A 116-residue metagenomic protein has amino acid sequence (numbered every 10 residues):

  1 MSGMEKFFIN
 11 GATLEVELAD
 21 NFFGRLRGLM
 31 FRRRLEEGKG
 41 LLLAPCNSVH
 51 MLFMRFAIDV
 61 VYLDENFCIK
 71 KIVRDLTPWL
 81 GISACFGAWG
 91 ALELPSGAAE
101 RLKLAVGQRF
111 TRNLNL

Functional and structural regions predicted by a protein language model:
M1-L116: Compact, glycine-rich, soluble single-domain proteins
